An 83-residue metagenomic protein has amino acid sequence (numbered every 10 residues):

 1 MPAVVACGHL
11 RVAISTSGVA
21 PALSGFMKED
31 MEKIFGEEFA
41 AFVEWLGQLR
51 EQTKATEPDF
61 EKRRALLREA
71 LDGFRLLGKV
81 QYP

Functional and structural regions predicted by a protein language model:
M1-T16, L23: Rossmann-fold NAD(P)-binding glycine/threonine-rich loop
G18-P83: An accessory alpha-helical subdomain
